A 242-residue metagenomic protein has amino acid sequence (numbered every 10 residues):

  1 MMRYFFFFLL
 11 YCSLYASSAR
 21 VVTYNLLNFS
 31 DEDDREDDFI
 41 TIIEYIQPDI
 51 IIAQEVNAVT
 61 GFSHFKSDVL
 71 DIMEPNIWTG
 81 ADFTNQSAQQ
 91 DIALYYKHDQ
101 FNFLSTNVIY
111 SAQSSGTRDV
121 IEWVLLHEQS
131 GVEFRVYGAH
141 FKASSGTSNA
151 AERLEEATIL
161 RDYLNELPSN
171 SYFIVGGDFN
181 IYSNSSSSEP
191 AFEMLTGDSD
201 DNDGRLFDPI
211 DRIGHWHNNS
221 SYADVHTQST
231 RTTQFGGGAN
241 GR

Functional and structural regions predicted by a protein language model:
Y4-Y15: Sec-dependent N-terminal signal peptides
S17-R242: Divalent cation-coordinating acidic motifs and surrounding scaffolds that mediate Ca2+/Mg2+/Mn2+/Zn2+-dependent binding
